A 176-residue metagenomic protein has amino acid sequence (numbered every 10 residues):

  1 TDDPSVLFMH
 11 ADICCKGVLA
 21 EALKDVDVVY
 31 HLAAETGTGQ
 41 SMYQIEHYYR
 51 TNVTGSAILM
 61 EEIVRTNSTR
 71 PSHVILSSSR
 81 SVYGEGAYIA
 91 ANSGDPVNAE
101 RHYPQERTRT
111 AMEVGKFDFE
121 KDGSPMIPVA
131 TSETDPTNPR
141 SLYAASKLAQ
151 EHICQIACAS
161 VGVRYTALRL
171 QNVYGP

Functional and structural regions predicted by a protein language model:
T1-V173: N-terminal Rossmann-like NAD(P)+-binding domain of SDR-like oxidoreductases, especially those catalyzing
P176: Short, conserved catalytic or interaction motifs in soluble domains
